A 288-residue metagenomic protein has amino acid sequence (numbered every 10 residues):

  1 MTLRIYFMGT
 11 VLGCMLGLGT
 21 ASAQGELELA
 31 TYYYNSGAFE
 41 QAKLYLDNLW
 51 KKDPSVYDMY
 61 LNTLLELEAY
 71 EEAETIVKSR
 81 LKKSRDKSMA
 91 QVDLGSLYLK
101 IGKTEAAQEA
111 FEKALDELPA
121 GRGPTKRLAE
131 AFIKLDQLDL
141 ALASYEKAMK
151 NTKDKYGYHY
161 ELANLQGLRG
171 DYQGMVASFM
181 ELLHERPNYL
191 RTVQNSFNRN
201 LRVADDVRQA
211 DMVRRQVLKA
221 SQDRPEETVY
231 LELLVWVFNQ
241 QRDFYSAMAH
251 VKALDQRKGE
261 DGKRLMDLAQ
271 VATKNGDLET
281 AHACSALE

Functional and structural regions predicted by a protein language model:
T20-L81, R85-M89, E109, N195: N-terminal leader/linker segments that initiate helical-solenoid repeat arrays
Q24, S55-D58, M89, G123 (+4 more regions): Start-of-helix register in tetratricopeptide repeats
Y33, L64, Y98, F132 (+4 more regions): Residue at a conserved register position within TPR or TPR-like alpha-solenoid repeats
S36, L67, I101, L135 (+4 more regions): Structural motif corresponding to the intra-repeat A-B loop/turn of tetratricopeptide repeats
Y45-D53, K78-D86, E112-A120, E146-D154 (+3 more regions): Solenoid-like repeat scaffolds
M59-N62, D93, R127, E161 (+3 more regions): Canonical tetratricopeptide repeat
